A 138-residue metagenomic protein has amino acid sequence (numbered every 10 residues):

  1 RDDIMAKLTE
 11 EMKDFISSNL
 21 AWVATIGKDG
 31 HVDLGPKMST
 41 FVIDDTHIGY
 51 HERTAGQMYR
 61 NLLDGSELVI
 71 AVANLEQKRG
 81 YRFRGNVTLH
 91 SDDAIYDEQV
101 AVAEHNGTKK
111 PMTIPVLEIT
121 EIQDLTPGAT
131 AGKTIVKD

Functional and structural regions predicted by a protein language model:
R1-D138: Binding-site signature for planar aromatic cofactors or substrates
